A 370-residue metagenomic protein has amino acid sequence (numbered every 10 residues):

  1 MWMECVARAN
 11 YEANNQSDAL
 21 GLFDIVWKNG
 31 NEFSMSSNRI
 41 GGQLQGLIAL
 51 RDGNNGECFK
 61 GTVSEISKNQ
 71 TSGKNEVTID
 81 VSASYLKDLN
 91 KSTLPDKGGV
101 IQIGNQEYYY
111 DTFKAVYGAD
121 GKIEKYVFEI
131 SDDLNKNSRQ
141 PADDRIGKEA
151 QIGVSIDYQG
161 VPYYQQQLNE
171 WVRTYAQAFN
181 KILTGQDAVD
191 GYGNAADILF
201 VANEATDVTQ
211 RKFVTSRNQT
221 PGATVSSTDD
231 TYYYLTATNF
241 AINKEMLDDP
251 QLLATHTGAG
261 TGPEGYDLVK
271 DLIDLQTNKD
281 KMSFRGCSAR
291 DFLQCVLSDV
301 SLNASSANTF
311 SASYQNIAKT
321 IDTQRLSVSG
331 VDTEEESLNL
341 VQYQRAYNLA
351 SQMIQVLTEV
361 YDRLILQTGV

Functional and structural regions predicted by a protein language model:
M1-V370: Structural signature of extracellular appendage/secretion-system components
